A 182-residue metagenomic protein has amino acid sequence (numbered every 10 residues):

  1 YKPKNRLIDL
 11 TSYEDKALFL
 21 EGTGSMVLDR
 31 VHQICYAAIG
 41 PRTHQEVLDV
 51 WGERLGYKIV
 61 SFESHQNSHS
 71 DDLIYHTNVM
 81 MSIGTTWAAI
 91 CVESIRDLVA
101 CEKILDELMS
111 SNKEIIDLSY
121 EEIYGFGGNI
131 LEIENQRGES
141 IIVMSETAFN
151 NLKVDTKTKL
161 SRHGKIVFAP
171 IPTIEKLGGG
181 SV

Functional and structural regions predicted by a protein language model:
Y1-V182: The feature marks the mature, well-folded catalytic cores of soluble enzymes
